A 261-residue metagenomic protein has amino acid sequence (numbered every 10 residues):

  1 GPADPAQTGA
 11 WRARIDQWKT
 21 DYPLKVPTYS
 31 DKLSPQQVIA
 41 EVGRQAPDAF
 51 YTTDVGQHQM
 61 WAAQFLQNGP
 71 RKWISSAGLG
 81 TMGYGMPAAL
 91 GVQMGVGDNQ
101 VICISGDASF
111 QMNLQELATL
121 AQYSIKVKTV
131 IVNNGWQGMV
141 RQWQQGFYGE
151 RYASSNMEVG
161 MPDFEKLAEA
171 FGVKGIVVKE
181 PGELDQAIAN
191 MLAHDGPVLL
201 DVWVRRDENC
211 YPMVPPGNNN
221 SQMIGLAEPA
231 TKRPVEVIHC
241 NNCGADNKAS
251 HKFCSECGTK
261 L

Functional and structural regions predicted by a protein language model:
G1, P5-T8, W61-R233: Thiamine diphosphate
A6-A10, D54-V55: Short coil/turn segments at secondary-structure boundaries
R14-V92: Active-site diphosphate/adenylate-binding microenvironment
D21, Q45-D48, Y123, F171 (+2 more regions): Structured helix-beta-strand junction loops
T53-V55, V202, N242: Pocket-edge structural micro-motifs
V235-L261: Cys/His-rich metal-coordination motifs, chiefly Zn-binding "fingers/knuckles"
